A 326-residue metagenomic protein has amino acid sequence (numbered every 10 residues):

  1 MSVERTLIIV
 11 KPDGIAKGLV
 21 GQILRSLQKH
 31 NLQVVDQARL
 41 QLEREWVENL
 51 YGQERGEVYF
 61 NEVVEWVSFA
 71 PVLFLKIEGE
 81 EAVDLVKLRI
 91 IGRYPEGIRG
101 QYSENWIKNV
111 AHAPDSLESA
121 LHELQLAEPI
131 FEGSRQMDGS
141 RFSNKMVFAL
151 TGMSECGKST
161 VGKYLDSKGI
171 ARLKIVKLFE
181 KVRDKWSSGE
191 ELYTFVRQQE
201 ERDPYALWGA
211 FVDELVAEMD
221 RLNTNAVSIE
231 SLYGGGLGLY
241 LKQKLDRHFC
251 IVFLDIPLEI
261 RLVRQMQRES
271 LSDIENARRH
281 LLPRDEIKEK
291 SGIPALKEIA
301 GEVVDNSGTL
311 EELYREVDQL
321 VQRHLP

Functional and structural regions predicted by a protein language model:
M1-M146, L150, S154, V161-G162: Non-catalytic terminal and connector segments of soluble metabolic enzymes
L50-E80, E214-K244, H248: Helix-adjacent hinge/juxtasegments
G79, E230-S231, L245-S272: Conserved phosphate-donor/acceptor-positioning beta-strand/loop module used by diverse small-molecule
P114, A120, Q267-L325: Small-molecule kinase domains that catalyze NTP-dependent phosphoryl transfer to phosphate-bearing small molecules
S159-A171: A conserved segment at the C-terminal end of the G1
G169, T224, I299-G301: Short, well-ordered alpha-helix to beta-strand connector turns
A171-Y240: ATP-dependent small-molecule kinase phosphotransfer cores that center on conserved nucleotide phosphate-binding segments
L178, G236, I256-L262, T309-L310: Conserved nucleotide-binding/hydrolysis micro-motifs of P-loop NTPases
